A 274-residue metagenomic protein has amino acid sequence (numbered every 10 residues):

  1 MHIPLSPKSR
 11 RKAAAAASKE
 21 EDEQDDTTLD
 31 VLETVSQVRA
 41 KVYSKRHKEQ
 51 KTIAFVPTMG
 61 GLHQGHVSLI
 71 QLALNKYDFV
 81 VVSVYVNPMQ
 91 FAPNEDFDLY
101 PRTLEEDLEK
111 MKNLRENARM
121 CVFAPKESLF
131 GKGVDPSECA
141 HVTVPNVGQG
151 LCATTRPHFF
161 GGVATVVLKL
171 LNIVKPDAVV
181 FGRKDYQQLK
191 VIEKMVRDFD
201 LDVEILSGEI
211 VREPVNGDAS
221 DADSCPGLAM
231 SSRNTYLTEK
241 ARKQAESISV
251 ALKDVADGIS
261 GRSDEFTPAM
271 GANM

Functional and structural regions predicted by a protein language model:
H2-M274: Nucleotidyltransferase catalytic core that binds NTPs
